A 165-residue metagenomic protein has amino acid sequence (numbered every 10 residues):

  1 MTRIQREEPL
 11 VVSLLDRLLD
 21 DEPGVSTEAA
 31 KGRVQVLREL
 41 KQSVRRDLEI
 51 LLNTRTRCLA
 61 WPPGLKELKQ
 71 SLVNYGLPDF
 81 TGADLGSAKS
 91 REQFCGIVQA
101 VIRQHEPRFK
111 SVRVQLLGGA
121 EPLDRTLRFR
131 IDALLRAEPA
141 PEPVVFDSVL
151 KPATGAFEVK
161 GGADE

Functional and structural regions predicted by a protein language model:
M1-L85, R136-E165: Immediate N-terminus of the mature polypeptide
G82-H105, F109-S111: Mid-length scaffold segments of soluble, non-membrane domains
P107, P122, P139-P141: A cross-taxa feature marking solvent-exposed loop/turn segments within ectodomains of secreted and single-pass membrane
V112-L116: A short linear hydrophobic-aromatic micro-motif
L117-F129: Beta-rich nucleic-acid/ligand-interaction surfaces
F129-L135: A short beta-strand signature
